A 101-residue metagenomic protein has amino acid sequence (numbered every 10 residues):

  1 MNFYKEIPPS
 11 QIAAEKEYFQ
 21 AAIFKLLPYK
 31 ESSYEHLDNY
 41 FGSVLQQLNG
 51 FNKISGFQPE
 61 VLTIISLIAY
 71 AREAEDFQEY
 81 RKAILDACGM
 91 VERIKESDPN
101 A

Functional and structural regions predicted by a protein language model:
M1-A101: Long, charged/polar, soluble alpha-helical segments
